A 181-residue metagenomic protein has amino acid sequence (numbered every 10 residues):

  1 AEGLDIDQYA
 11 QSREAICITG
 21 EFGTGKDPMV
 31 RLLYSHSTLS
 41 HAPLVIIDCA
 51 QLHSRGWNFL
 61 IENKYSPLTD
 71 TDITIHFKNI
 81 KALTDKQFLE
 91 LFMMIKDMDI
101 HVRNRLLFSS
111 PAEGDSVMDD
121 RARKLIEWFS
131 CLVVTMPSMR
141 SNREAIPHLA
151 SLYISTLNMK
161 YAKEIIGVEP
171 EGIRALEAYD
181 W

Functional and structural regions predicted by a protein language model:
A1-L4, Q11, I18-E21, M29 (+4 more regions): Nucleotide-binding/hydrolysis machinery
D5-F77, K81, S138-S141, E169: Conserved post-Walker A coupling segment in P-loop NTPases
S54, T84-D85, D115: Conserved protein kinase catalytic core
I75, L106-L107: Well-ordered beta-strand positions enriched in small/hydrophobic/aromatic, beta-favoring residues
K81-A82, A112: Short glycine-rich anion-binding loops that position phosphate/pyrophosphate groups of nucleotides and phosphorylated
L83-L91: Conserved ATPase-coupling elements of RecA-like P-loop NTPase cores
M93-D97: Short amphipathic alpha-helix used as the core "switch/output" element in two-component signaling
